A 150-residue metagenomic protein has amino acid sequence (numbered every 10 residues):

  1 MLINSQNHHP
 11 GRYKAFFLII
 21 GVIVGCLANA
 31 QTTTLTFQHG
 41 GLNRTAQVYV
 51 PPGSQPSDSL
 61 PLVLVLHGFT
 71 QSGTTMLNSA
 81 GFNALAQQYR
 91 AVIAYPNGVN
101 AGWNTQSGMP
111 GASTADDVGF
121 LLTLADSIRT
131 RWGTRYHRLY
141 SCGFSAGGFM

Functional and structural regions predicted by a protein language model:
M1-Y13: N-terminal secretory signal peptides that target proteins for export/translocation
F16-G25: Bacterial N-terminal signal peptides
A28-L62, T74, A80, Q88 (+2 more regions): A domain-start/cap signature at the N-terminus of enzymes
P52-D58, T105-A146: Gly/Ser-rich "nucleophile elbow"/oxyanion-hole loop immediately N-terminal to the catalytic nucleophile in hydrolases
L64-G68: The conserved beta1-alpha1 loop
Q71-S127: Active-site machinery of serine-nucleophile hydrolases
